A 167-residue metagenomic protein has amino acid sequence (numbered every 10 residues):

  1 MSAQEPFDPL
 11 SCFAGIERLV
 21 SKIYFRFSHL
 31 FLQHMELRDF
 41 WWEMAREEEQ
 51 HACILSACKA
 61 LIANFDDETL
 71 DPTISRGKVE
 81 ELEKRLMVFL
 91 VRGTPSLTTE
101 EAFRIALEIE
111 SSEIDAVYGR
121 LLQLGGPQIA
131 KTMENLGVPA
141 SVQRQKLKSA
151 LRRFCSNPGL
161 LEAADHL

Functional and structural regions predicted by a protein language model:
M1-L167: Non-heme di-metal
